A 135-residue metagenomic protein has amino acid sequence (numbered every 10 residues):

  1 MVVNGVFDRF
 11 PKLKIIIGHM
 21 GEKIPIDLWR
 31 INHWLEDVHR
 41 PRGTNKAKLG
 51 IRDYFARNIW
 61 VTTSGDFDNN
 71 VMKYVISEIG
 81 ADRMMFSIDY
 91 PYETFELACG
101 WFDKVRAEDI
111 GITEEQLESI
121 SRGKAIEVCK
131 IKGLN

Functional and structural regions predicted by a protein language model:
M1-I79, R83: Catalytic pocket-lining loop regions of alpha/beta-barrel enzymes, especially the amidohydrolase/enolase/GH5 lineages
G5, L13, V61-T62, N69-M85 (+1 more regions): Mid-to-C-terminal alpha-helical segments outside catalytic/metal-binding sites
I26, I88-Y90: Flexible, active-site-adjacent loop/turn segments at secondary-structure boundaries
